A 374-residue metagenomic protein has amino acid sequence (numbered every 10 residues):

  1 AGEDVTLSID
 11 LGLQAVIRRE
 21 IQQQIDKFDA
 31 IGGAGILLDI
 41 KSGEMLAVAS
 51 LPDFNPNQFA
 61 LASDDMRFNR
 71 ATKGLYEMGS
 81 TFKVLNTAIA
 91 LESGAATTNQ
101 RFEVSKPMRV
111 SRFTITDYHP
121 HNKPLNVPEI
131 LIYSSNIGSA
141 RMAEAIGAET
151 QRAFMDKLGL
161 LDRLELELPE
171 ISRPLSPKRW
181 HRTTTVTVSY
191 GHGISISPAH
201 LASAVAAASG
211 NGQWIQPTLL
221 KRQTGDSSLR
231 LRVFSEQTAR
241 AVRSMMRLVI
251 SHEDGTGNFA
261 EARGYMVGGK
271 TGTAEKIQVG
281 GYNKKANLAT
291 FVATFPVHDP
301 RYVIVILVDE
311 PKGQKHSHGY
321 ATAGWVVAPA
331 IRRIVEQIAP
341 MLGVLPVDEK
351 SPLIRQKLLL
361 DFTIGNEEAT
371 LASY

Functional and structural regions predicted by a protein language model:
A1, I9, G35-S80, L85-P311 (+4 more regions): Beta-lactam-recognizing serine transpeptidase/beta-lactamase-like catalytic domain environment
A1-G33: Conserved, well-ordered alpha-helix/loop/beta-strand core segments that scaffold catalytic motifs
A15, G313, P340-M341: Short beta-strands and strand-coil junctions in structured, solvent-facing domains, enriched
I17, I130, I331: A helicase ATPase "motif cassette" and its flanking acidic/Ser/Thr-rich regulatory loops
P311, S317-Q337: Amphipathic oligomerization regions
Q337-V347: Flexible helix-coil linker/hinge segments at domain or subdomain boundaries
L345-G365: Short, highly charged C-terminal tails/helix-capping segments
